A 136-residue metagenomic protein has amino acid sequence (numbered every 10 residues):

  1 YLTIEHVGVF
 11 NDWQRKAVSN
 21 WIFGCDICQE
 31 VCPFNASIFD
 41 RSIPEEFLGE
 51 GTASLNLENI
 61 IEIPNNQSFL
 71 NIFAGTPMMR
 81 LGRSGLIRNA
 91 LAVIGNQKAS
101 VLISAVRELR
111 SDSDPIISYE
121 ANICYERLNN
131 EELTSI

Functional and structural regions predicted by a protein language model:
Y1, W21-F23, I27-E45, A105: Iron-sulfur cluster-binding cysteine motifs and their immediate structural context in ferredoxin-like electron-transfer
Y1-G24, R80-L81: Ferredoxin-like iron-sulfur electron-transfer modules
G51-P77, Y125, L133-I136: Extracellular/periplasmic ectodomains of large secreted or surface enzymes and adhesion receptors
S68-I72, A99-R110, N130-I136: Amphipathic alpha-helical scaffolding segments comprising HEAT/armadillo-like alpha-solenoid repeats
M79-R80, R110-S111: Alpha-solenoid helical repeat architecture
R83, S113-D114: Short inter-helical turns and helix N-cap capping residues of alpha-solenoid HEAT/ARM repeat scaffolds
I87-Q97, Y119-N130: Structural detector for internal amphipathic alpha-helices that build alpha-solenoid repeat scaffolds
